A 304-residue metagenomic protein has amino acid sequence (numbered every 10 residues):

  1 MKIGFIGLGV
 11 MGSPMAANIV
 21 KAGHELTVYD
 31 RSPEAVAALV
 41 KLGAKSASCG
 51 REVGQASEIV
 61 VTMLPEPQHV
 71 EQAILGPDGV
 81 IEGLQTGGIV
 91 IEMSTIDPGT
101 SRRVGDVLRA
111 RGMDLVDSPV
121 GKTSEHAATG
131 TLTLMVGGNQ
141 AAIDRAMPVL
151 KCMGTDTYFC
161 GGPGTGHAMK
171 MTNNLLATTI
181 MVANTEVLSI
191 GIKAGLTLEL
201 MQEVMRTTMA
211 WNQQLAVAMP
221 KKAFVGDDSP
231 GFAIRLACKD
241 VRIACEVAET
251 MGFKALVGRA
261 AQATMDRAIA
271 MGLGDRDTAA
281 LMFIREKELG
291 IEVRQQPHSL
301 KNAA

Functional and structural regions predicted by a protein language model:
M1-M63, G88, M93, V293: NAD(P)+-binding Rossmann beta1-loop-alpha1 motif at the extreme N-terminus of oxidoreductases
L8, T95-T178: Rossmann-fold dinucleotide-binding core
L26, S46, L115-V116, T157 (+2 more regions): Hydrophobic beta-strand scaffold residues
G50-D114: Rossmann-fold NAD(P) dinucleotide-binding segment
K151, Q295-P297, K301-A304: ATP-dependent carboxylate/acyl-activation modules
T165-L289: Helical "substrate-binding/catalytic lid" subdomain of Rossmann-like NAD(P)-dependent dehydrogenases/reductases
